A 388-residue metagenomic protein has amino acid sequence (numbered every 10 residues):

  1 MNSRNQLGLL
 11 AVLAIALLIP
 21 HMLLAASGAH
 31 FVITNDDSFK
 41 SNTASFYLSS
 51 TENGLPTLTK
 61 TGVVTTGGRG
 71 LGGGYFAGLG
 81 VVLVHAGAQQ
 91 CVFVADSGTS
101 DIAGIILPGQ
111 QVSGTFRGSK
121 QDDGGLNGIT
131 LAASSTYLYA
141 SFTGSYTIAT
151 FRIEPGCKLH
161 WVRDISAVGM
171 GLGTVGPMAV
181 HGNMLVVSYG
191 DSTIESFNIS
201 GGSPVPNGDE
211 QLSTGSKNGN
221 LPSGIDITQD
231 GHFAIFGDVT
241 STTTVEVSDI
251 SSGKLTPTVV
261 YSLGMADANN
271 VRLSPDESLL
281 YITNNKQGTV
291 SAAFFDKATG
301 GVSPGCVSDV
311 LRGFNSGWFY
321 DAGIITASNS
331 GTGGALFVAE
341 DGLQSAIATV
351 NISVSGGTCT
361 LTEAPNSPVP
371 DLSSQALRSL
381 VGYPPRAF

Functional and structural regions predicted by a protein language model:
A25-T51, L58-T61: An edge-strand/N-cap motif at the start of beta-rich repeat modules
D37, S97-G98, T143-G144, Y189-D191 (+5 more regions): Short loop/turn segments immediately following the C-termini of beta-strands
Y47-P56, I105-V112, T150-K158, S196-V205 (+3 more regions): Short loop/turn segments immediately following beta-strands, especially the blade-tip and inter-blade linker loops
P56-G67, S113-Q121, H160-A167, V205-S213 (+3 more regions): Beta-propeller fold detector
G67-G87, K120-S135, A167-G182, T214-G231 (+3 more regions): Beta-rich, blade/repeat-based domains predominating in secreted/periplasmic proteins but also intracellular
A149, I153-V247: Solenoidal tandem-repeat scaffolds enriched in leucines and small polar residues
G342-S353, T358-F388: Blade-level signature of beta-propeller repeat domains, shared across WD40, Kelch, NHL, RCC1 and BNR/Asp-box propellers
